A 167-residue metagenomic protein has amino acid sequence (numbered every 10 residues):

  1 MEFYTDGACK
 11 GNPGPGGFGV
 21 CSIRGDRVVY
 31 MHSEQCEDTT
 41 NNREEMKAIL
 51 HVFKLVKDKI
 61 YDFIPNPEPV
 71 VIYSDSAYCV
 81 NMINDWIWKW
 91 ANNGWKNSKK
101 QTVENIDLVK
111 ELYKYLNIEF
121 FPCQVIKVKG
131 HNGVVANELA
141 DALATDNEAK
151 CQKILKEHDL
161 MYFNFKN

Functional and structural regions predicted by a protein language model:
M1-E44, K54-D58, D141-A142, D146-Q152 (+2 more regions): RNase H-like nuclease fold core
A8-N12, L50-L139, L143, F163-K166: RNase H catalytic domain
E45, I49: Short, conserved alpha-helix that lines the donor NDP-sugar binding/gating region of sugar-transfer enzymes
